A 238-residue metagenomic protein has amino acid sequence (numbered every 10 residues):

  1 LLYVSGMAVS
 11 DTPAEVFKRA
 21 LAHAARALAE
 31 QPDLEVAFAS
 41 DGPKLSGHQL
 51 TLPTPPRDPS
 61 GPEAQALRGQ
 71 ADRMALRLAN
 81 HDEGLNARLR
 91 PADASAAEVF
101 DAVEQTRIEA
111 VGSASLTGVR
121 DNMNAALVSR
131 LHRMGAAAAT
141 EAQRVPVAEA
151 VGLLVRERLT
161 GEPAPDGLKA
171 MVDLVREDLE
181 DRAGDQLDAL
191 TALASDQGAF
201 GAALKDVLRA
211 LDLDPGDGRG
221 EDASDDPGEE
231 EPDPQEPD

Functional and structural regions predicted by a protein language model:
L2-L193, F200: Basic/hydrophobic alpha-helical interface regions
G218-D238: Acidic, serine/threonine-rich intrinsically disordered low-complexity regions
